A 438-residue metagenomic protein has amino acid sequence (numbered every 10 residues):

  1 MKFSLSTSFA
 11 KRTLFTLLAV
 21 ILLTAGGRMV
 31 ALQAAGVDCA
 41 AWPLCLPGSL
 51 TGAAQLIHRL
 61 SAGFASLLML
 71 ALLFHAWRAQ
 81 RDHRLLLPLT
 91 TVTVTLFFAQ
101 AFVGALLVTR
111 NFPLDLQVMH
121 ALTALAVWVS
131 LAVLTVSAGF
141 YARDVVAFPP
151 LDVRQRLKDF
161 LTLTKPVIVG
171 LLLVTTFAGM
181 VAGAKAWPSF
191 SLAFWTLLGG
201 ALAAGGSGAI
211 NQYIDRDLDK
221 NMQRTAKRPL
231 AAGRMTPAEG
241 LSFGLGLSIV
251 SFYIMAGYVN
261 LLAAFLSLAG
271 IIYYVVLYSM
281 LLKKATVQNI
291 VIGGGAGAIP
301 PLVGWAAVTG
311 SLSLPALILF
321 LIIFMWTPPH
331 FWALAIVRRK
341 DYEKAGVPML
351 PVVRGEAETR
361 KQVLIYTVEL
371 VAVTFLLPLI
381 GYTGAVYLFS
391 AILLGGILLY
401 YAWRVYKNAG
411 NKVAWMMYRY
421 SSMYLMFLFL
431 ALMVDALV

Functional and structural regions predicted by a protein language model:
M1-F160, V169, W187-S189, A201 (+9 more regions): Polytopic transmembrane helical bundles with strong interfacial aromatic enrichment
V37-G48, V146-Q155, I214-M235, W332-R360: Cytosolic, membrane-interface loops and tails of multi-pass inner-membrane proteins
S61-L70, V169-L173, G244-V250, G293-P301 (+2 more regions): Core segments of transmembrane alpha-helices that mediate helix-helix packing or line hydrophobic substrate/ligand
V118, T236, L399-F427: Interfacial loop-to-transmembrane junctions
W128, L173-F177, R228-P229, V291-V308 (+2 more regions): Small-residue-rich segments of transmembrane alpha-helices in multi-pass membrane proteins, especially helix faces
A178-L198, V250-F265, P301-I323, F375-Y387 (+1 more regions): Helix-coil boundary and interhelical linker segments in multi-pass alpha-helical membrane proteins
R224-F265, E356-L379: Multi-pass membrane catalytic core of lipid/isoprenoid biosynthesis enzymes
P237, L241-A307: Intramembrane alpha-helical segments
